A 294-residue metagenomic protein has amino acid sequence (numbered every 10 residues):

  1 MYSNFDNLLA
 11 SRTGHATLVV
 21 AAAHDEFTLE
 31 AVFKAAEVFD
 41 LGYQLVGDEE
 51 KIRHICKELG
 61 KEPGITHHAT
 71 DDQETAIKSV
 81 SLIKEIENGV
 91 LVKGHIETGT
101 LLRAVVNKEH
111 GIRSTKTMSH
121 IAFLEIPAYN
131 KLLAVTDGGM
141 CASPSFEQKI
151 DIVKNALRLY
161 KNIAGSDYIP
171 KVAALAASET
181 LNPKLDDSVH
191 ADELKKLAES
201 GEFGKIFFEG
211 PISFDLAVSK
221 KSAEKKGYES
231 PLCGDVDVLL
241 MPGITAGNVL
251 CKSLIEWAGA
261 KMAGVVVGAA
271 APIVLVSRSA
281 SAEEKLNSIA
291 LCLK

Functional and structural regions predicted by a protein language model:
M1-L45, E49-L232, D237-M241, A246-K294: Anion-binding alpha/beta catalytic cores of soluble intermediary-metabolism enzymes, centered on
